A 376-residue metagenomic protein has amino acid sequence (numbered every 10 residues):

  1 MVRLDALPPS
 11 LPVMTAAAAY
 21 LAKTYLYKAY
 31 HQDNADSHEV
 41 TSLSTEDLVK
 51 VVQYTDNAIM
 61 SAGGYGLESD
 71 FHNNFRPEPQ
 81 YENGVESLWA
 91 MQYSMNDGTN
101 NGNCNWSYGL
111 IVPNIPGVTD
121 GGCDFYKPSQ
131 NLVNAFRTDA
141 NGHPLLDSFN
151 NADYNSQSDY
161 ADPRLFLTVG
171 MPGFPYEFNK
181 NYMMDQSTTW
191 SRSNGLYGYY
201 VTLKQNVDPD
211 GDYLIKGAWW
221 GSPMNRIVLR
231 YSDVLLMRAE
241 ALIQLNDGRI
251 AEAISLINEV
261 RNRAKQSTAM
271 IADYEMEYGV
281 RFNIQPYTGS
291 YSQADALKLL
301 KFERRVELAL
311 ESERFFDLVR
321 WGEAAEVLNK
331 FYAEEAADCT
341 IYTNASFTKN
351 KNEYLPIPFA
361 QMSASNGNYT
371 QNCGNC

Functional and structural regions predicted by a protein language model:
M1-W106, N141-C376: Acidic/polar-rich alpha-helix caps and helix-coil junctions
Y108-A135, T188-G195: Short, cationic low-complexity segments
N131, R137, N141-P144: Glycine/tryptophan-enriched, flexible segments
